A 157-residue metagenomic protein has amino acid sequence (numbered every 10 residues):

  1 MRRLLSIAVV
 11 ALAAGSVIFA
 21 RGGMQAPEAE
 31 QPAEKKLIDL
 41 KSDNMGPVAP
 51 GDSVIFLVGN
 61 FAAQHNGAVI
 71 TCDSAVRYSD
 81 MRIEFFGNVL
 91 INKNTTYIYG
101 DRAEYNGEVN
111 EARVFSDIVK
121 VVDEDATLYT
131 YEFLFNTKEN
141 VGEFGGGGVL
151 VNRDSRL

Functional and structural regions predicted by a protein language model:
M1-P27: Bacterial Sec-dependent N-terminal signal peptides
A20-L157: N-terminal amphipathic/hydrophobic interface segments
